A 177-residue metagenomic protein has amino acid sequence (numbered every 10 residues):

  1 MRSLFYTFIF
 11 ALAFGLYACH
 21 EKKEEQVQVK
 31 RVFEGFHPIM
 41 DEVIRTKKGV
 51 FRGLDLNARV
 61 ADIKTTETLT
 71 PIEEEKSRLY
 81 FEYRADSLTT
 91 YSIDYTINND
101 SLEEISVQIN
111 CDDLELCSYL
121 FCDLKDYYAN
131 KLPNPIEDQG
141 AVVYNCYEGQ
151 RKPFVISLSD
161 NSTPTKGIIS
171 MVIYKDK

Functional and structural regions predicted by a protein language model:
M1-Y17: Sec-dependent bacterial lipoprotein signal peptides
F5-F8, V43, K47, I156-S157: Generic hydrophobic-segment detector
L12-A13, Y17, K30-V32, C146: Compositionally biased, intrinsically disordered low-complexity segments
C19-K131, V172-K177: Short helix/turn-capping signatures at newly exposed starts of structured segments
C122-K177: A charged, solvent-exposed segment within the mature domains of Sec-exported extracytoplasmic proteins
